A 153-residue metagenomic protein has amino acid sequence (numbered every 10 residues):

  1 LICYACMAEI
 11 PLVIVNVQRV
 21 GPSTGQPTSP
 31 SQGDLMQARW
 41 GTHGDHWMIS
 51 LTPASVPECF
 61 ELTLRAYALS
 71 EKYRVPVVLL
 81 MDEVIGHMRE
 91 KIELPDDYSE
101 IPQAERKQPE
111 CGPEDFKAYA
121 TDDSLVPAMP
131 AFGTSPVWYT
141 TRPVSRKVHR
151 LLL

Functional and structural regions predicted by a protein language model:
L1-Q37, L51-E71: Thiamine diphosphate
M7-A8, W40, P127, T140: Non-transmembrane, interaction-prone segments in cytosolic or luminal domains
P11-L12, M48, P76-V78: Beta-sheet entry/capping signal
T24-T28, I49-T52, R89-E93, R146: General "foldedness" signal
Q37-W40, V78: Catalytic cores of enzyme domains
G41-M48: Acidic/polar active-site rim loop that often engages polyanionic ligands
E71-L153: Flexible, low-complexity linker and terminal segments
